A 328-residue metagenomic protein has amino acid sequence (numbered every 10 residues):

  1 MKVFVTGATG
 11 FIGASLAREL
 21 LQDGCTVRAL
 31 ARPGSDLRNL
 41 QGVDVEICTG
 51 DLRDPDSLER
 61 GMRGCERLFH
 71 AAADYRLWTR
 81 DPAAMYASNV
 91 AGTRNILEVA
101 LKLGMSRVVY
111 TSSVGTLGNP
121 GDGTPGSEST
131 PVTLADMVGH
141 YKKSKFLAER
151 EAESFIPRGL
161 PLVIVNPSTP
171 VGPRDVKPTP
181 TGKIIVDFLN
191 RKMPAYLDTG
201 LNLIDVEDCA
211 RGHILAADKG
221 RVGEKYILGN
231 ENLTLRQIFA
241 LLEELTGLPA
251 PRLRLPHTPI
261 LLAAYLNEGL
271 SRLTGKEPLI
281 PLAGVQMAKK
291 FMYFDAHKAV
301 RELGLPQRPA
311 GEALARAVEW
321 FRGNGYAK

Functional and structural regions predicted by a protein language model:
V3-D23: N-terminal Rossmann NAD(P)H-binding glycine-rich loop of SDR-like oxidoreductase domains
G34-Q41, V45-A91, V99: NAD(P)H-binding glycine-rich loop region in Rossmannoid oxidoreductase-like domains and their noncatalytic homologs
A83, S88-Y141: Conserved Rossmann-fold NAD(P)-dependent oxidoreductase catalytic core, especially the SDR/UDP-sugar
N95, L147, P180, L197-A217 (+1 more regions): Substrate-positioning beta->alpha
S112, R150-P173: Conserved beta-loop-beta element that borders a ligand/cofactor-binding pocket
V138-H140, S168-K177, P194-E207: Glycine-rich "substrate-gating" loop/helix at the edge of Rossmann-like oxidoreductase active sites
G212-L279, A296, R301, P309-K328: Mid/C-terminal beta-alpha module of Rossmann-like enzyme folds, strongest in SDR-family dehydrogenases/epimerases
